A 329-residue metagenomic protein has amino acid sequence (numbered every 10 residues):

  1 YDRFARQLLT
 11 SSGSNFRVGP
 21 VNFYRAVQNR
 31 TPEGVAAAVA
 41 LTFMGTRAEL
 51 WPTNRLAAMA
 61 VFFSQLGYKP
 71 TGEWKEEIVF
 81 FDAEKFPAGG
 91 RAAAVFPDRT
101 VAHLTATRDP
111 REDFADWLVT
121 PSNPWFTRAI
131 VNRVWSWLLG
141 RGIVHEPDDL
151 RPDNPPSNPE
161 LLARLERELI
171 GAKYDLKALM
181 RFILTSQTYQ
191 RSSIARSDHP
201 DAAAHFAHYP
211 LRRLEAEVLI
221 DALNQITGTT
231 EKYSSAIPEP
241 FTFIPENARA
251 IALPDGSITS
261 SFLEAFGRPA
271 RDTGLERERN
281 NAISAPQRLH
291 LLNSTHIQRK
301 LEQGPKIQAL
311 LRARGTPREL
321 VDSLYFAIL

Functional and structural regions predicted by a protein language model:
Y1-A115, N123-R167, Y174-F326: Short, structured secondary-structure elements that scaffold catalytic or ligand/cofactor-binding regions
